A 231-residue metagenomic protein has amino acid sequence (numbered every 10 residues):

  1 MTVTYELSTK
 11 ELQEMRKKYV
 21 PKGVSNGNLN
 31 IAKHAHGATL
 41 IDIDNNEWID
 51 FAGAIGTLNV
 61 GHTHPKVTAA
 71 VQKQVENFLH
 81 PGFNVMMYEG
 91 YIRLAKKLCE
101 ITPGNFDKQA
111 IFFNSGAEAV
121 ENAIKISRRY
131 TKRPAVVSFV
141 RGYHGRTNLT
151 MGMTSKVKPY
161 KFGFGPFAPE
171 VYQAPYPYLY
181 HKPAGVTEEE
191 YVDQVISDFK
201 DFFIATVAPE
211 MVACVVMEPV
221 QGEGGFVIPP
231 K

Functional and structural regions predicted by a protein language model:
M1-H36, V195: Active-site-adjacent loop/helix segments that line or gate small-molecule/cofactor pockets in enzymes
T4-E6, E47-R133: Glycine-rich loop-to-alpha-helix module at the N-terminal edge of alpha/beta enzyme cores
L29-A52: Active-site and channel-lining beta-strand-loop segments that bind or position nucleotide-derived/phosphorylated
I49-A52, P175, C214-P219: Short beta-strands and strand-loop turn motifs
T57-N59, M87, Y180-H181, G222-G224: Short, small-residue-enriched loops and turns at beta-alpha junctions that line or gate enzyme active sites
K96-C214: PLP-dependent aspartate aminotransferase-fold enzymes
Y191-V192, V220-K231: Active-site core of PLP-dependent enzymes with the aminotransferase class I/II
